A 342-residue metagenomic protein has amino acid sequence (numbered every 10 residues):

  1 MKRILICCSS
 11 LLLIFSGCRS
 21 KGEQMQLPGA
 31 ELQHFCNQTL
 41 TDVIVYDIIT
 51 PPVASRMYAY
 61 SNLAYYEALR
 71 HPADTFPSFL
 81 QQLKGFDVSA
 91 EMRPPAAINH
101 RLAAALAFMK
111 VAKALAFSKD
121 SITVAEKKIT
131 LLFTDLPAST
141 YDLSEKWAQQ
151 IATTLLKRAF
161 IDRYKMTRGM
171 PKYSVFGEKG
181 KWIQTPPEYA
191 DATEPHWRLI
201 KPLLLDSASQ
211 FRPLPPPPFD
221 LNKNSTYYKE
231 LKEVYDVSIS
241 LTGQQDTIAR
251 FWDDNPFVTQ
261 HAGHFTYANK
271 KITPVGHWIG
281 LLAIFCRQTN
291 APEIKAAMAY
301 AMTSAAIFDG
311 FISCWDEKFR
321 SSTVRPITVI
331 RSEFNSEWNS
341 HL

Functional and structural regions predicted by a protein language model:
K2-C8: Sec-dependent signal peptide recognition, specifically the positively charged N-region followed immediately by
I14-G17: C-terminal motif of bacterial Sec signal peptides marking the signal peptidase cleavage site
R19-L342: Acidic/polar surface patches and capping/hinge elements
